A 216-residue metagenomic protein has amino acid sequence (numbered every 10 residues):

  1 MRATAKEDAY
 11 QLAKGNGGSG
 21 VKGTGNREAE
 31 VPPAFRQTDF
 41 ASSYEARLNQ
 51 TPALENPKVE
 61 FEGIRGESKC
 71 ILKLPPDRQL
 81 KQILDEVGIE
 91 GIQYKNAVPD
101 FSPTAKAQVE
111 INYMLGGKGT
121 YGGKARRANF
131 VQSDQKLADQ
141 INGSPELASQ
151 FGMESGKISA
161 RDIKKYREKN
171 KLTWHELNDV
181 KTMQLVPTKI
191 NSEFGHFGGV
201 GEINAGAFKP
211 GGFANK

Functional and structural regions predicted by a protein language model:
T4-T173, L177-K216: Nuclease and nuclease-like effector domains acting on nucleic acids or nucleotide cofactors
